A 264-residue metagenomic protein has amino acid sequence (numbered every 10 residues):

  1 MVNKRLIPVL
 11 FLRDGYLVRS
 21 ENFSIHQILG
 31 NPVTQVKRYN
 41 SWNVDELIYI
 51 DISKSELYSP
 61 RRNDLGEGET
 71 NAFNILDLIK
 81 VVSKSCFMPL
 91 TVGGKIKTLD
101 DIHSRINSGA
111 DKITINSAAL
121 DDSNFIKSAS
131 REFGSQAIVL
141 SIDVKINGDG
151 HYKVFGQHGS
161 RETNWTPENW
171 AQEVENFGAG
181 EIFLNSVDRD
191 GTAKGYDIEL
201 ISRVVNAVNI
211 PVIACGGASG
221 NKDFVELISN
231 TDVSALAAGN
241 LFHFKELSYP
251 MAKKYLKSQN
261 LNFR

Functional and structural regions predicted by a protein language model:
R5-V9, E46, F87-T91, D111-T114 (+5 more regions): Structural preference for beta-strand elements that scaffold enzyme active sites
F11, Y39, L47, V92 (+7 more regions): Conserved, mostly hydrophobic/aromatic
L12-V18, I106, A110-L184, D188-R189: Conserved anion-binding
E46-N74, S117, F183-K194: Glycine-rich, proline-tolerant flexible connector loops at the mouths of alpha/beta enzymes
N63-F133: Glycine/small-residue-rich loop that forms an oxyanion/phosphate-binding "nest" at active or ligand-binding sites
N63-L78, N164-E168, K194-R203: Charged helix-capping and loop-helix junction motifs
C86-V92, I96-G109, E199-L236: Catalytic cores of alpha/beta
F125-F133, V225-R264: C-terminal helical cap(s) of enzyme catalytic domains, especially alpha/beta-barrels
